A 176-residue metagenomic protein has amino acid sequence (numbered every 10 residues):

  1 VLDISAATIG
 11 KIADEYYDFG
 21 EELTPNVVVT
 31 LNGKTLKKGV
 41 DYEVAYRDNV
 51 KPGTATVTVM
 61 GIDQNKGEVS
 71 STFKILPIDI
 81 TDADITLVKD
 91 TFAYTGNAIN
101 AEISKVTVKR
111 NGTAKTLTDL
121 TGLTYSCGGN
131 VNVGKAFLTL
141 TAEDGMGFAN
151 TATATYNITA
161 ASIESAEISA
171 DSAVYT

Functional and structural regions predicted by a protein language model:
V1-K34, D79-T113, T159-T176: Solvent-exposed, low-complexity, repeat-rich "mucin-like" stalks and linkers
G33-S71, G112-N150, A154-Y156: Serine/threonine-rich, repeat-prone extracellular segments and beta-strand-based repeat modules of secreted/surface
